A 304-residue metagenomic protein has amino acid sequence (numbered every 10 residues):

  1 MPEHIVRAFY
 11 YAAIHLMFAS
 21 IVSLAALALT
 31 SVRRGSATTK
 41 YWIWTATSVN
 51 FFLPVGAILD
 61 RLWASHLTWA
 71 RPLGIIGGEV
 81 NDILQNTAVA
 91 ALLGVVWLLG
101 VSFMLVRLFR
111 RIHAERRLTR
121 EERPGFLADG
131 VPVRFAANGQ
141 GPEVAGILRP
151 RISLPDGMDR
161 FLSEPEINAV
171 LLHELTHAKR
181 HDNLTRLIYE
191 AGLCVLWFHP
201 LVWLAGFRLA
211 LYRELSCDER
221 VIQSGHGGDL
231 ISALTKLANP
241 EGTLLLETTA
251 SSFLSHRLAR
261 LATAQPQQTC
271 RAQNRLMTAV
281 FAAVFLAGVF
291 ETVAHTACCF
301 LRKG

Functional and structural regions predicted by a protein language model:
P2-R71, V80-T296: Membrane-embedded and juxtamembrane structural elements of multi-pass membrane proteins
G74: Flexible metal-binding regulatory segments at protein termini and peripheral loops
A294-G304: Membrane-proximal, acidic/low-complexity disordered segments on the non-cytosolic side of organellar membranes
